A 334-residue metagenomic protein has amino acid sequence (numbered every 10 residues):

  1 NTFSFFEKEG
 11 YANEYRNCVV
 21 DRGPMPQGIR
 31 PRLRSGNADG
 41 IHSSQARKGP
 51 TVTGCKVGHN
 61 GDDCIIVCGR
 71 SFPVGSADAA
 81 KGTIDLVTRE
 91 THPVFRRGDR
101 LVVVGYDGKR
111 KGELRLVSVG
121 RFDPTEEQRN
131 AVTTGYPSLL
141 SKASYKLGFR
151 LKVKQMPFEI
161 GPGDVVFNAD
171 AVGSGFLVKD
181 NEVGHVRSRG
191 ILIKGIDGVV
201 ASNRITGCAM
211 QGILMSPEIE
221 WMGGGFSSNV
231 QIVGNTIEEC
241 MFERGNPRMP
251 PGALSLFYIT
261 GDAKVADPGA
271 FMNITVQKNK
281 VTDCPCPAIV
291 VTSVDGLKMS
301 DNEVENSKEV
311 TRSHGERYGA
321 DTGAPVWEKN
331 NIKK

Functional and structural regions predicted by a protein language model:
N1-K334: Extracellular parallel beta-helix/beta-solenoid repeat domains
